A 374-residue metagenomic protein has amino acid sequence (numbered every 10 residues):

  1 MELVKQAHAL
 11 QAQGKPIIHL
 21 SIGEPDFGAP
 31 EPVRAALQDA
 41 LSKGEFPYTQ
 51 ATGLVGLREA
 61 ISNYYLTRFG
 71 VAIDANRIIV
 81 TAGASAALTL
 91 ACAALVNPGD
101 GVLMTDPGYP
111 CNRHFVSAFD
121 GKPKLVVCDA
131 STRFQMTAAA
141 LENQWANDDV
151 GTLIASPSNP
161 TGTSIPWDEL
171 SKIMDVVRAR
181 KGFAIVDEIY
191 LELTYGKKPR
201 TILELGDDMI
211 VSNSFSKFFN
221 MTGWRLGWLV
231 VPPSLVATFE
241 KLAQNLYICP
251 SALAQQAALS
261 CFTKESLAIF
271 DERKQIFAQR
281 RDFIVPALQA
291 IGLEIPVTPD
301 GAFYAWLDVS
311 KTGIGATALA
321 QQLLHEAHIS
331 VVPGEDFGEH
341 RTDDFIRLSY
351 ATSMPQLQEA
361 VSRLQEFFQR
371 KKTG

Functional and structural regions predicted by a protein language model:
M1-G83, L90, C261-K264, R370-G374: N-terminal small-domain helix-loop-helix segment of the aminotransferase-like
N63, G313-A318, Q322-V331, F337-G374: PLP-dependent enzyme catalytic core of the Aspartate aminotransferase-like
A94-V116: Conserved PLP-anchoring active-site segment centered on the Schiff-base-forming lysine
A118-K124: A short helix-loop-beta submotif of the ANL/AMP-binding
G121, A179-F183, D207: A short helix->loop->beta-strand "cap" motif at the edges of active sites that frequently abuts
D129-K197: Active-site phosphate-binding strand-loop segment of PLP-dependent enzymes
L205-Q275, V285-A287, F367-F368, K372: Conserved core segment of the aminotransferase class I/II
L259, Q275-V285, P296-D308: Conserved glycine-rich beta-strand-loop-beta hairpin in the small C-terminal domain of fold type I
